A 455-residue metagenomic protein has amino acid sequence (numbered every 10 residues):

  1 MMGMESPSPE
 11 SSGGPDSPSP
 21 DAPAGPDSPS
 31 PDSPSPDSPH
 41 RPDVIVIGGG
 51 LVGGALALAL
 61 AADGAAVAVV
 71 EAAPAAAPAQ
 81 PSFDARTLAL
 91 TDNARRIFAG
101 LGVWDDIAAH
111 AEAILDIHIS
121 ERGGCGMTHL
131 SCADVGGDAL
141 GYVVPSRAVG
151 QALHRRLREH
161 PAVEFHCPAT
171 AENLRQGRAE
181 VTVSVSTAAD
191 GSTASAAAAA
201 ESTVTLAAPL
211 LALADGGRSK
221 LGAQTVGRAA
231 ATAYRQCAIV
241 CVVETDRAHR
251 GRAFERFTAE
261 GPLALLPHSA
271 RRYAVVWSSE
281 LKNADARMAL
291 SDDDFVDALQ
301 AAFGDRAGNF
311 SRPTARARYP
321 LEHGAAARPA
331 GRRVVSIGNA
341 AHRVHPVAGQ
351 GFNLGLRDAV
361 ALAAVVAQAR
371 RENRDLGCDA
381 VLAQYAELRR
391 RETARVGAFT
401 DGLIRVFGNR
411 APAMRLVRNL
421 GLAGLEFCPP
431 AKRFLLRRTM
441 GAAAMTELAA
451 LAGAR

Functional and structural regions predicted by a protein language model:
M1-V44, A59-D63: Extreme N-terminal leader/targeting segments of oxidoreductases
H40, H110-Q224, T232-C237, D292 (+1 more regions): Conserved N-terminal helical subregion
D43-V69: N-terminal Rossmann-like FAD-binding beta1-loop-alpha1 element of flavoenzymes
A61-F83: Glycine-rich FAD pyrophosphate-binding loop
S82-R122: N-terminal FAD cofactor-binding segment of flavoenzymes
F98, A188-A189, A198-T205, L210-R316 (+1 more regions): Conserved FAD-binding catalytic core of PHBH/FMO-like flavoproteins
D285-E372, L376-G377: FAD/FMN-dependent oxidoreductases across multiple families
A364-R455: C-terminal helical "tail/cap" subdomain of flavin- and related membrane-associated enzymes
